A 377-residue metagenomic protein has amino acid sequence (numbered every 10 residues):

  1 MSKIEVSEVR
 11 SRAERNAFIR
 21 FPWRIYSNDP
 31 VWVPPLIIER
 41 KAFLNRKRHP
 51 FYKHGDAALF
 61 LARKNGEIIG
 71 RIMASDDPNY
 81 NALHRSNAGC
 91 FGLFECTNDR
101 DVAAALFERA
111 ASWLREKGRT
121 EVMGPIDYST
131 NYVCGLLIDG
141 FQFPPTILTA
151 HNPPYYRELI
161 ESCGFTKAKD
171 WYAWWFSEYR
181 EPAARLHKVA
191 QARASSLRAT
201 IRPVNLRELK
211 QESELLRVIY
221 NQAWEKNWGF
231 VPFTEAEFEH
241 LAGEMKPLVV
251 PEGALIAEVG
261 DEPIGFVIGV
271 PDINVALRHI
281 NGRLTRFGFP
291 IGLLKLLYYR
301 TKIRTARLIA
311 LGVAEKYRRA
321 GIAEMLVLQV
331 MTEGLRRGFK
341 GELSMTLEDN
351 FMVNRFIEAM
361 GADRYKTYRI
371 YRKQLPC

Functional and structural regions predicted by a protein language model:
K3-I4, A150-N227, G253: Acyltransferase donor/substrate-recognition loop-hinge adjacent to the catalytic core
I4-K53: Hydrophobic alpha-helical membrane-insertion signals
R15, P78-N81, T130-Y132, E181 (+5 more regions): Flexible loop/turn segments at secondary-structure boundaries
Y26-R46, E225-A242, P271, N281-G282: Conserved GNAT-fold acetyl-CoA-binding loop/helix
P35-T149, L248, E258-L277, L297-I303 (+2 more regions): Conserved donor-binding loop and adjoining core beta-sheet/short helix segment in diverse acyl/aminoacyl transferases
N81-G164, K169, G282-M360: Acyl-donor binding region in acyl/amide transferases
P125, V204, F233, A257-G260 (+4 more regions): Generic beta-strand/beta-sheet core signal
R217, N221-P271: Phosphate-binding active sites in nucleotide-utilizing proteins
